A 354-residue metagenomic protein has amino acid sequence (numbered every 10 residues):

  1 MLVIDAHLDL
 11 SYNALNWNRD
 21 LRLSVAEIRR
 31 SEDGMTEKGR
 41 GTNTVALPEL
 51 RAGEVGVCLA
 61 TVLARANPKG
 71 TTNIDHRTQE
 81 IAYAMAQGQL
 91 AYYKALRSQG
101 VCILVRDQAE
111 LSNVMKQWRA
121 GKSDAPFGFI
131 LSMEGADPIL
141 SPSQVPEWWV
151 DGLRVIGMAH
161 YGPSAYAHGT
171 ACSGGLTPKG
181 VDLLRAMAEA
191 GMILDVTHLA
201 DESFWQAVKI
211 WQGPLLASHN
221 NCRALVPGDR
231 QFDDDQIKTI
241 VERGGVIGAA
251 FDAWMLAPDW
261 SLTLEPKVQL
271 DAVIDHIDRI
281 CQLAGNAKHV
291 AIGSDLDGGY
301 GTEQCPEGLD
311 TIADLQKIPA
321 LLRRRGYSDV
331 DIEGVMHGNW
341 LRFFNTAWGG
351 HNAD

Functional and structural regions predicted by a protein language model:
M1-S173, P178, P227-D354: N-terminal hydrophobic targeting/anchoring segments and the immediately downstream early-domain regions of hydrolases
V3-L10, L199, A217-N220: Histidine-centered catalytic micro-motifs
S173-K209, P214-H219: Loop-centered beta-sheet repeat module
D201-E202, C222-A224, A253-L256: Short, catalytically relevant binding-site loops at active-site mouths
N221-C222, W340: Acidic, glycine-rich active-site loops and adjacent beta-strand->loop/helix elements that engage anionic groups
